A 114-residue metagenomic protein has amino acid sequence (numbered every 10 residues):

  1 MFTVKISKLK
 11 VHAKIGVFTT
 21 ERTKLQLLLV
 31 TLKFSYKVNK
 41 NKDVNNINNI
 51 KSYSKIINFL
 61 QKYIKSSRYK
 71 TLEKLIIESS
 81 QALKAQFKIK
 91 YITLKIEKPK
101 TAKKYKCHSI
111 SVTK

Functional and structural regions predicted by a protein language model:
M1-K114: N-terminal, polar/charged subdomain of small-to-medium soluble alpha/beta proteins
